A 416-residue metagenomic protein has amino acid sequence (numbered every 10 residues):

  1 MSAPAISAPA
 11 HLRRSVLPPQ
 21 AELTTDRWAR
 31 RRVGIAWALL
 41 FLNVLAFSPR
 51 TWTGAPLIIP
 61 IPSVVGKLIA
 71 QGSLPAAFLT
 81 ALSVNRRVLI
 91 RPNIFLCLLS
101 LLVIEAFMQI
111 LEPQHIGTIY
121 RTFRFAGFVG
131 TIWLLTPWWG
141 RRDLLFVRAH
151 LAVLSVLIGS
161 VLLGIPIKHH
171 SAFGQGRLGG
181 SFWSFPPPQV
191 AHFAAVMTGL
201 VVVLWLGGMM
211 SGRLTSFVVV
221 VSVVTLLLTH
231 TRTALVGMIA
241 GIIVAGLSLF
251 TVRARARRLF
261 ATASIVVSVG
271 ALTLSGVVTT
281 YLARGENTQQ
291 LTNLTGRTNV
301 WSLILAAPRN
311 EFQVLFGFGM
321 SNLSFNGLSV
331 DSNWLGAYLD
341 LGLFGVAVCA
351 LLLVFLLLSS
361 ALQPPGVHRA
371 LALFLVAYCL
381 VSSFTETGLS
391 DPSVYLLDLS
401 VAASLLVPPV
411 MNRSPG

Functional and structural regions predicted by a protein language model:
S2-S83, V103-L111, G164-I165, C379-V381: N-terminal signal-anchor transmembrane segment
Q20, L341-S383: Hydrophobic transmembrane alpha-helices and their immediate junctions
R31-A38, I94-L101, L134-V161: Interfacial loop-to-transmembrane-helix boundary motif in multi-pass membrane proteins
T53, A283-F344, S360-P364: Long extracytoplasmic/lumenal interhelical loops at the membrane interface of multi-pass membrane proteins
K67-I69, F95-F107, Q114-P137: Aromatic-anchored transmembrane helix interface
F146-F173, F185-S248: Alpha-helical transmembrane segments of multi-pass inner-membrane proteins
I165, G246-T288, A307-N310: A membrane-periplasm/extracellular boundary helix in multi-pass inner-membrane enzymes that assemble envelope glycans
L371-L380, L389-G416: Transmembrane alpha-helices of multi-pass inner-membrane enzymes
